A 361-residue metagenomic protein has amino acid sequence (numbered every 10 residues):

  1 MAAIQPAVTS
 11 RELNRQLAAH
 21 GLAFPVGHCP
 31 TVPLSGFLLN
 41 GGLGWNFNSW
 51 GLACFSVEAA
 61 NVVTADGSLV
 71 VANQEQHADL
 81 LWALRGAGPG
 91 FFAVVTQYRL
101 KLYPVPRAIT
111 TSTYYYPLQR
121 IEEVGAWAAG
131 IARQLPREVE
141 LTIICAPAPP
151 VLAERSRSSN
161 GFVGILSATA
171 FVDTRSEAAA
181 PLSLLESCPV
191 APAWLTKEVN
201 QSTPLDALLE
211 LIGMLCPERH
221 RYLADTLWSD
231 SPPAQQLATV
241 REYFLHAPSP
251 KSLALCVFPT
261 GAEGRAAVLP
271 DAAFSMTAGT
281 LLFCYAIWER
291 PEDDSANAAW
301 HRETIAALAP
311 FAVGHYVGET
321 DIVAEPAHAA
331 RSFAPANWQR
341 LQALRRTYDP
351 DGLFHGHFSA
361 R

Functional and structural regions predicted by a protein language model:
M1-R361: Soluble FAD-dependent oxygen oxidases
